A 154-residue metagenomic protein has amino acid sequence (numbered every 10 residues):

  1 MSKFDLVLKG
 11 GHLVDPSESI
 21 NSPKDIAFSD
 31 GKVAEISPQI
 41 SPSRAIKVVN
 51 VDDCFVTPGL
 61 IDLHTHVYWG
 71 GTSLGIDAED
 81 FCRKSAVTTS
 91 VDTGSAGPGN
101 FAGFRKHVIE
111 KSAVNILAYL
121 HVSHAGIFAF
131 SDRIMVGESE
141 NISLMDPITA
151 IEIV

Functional and structural regions predicted by a protein language model:
M1-T57: Histidine-rich, glycine-flanked metal-binding segment
S17, S22, W69-S73, G99 (+1 more regions): Active-site-proximal flexible loops/turns
G31, P58-T65, F130-S139: Short N-terminal helix-initiation segments at or just after the protein's N-terminus
V51-K111: Metal-associated gating/positioning segment near the N- to mid-region
G94-G97, F101, H107-V154: Histidine/acidic-residue-rich, glycine-tolerant segments that coordinate divalent metal ions
